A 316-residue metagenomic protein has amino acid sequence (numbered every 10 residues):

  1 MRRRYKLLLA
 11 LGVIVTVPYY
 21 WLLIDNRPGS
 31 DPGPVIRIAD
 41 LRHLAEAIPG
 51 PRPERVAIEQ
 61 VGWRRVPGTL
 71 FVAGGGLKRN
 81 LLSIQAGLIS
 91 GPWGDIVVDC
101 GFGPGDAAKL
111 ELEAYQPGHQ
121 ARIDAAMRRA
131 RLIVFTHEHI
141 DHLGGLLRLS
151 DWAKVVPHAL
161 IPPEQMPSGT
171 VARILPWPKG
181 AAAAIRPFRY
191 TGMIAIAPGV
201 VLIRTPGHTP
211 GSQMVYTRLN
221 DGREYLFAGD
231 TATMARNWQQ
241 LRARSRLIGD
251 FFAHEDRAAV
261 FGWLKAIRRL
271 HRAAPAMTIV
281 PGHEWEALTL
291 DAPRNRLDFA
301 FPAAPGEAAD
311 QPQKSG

Functional and structural regions predicted by a protein language model:
M1-V15: N-terminal Sec-pathway targeting helices
K6, Q120-A121, L132, R223-G316: Cap/insert and terminal regions of metallo-dependent hydrolase folds
I14-V35: Membrane-interface motif at the C-terminal end of an N-terminal transmembrane signal
H43-E46, A121-R122, R128-R129, A153-R204 (+3 more regions): Metallo-beta-lactamase
R65-L132: Pre-active-site segment of Zn-dependent metallo-hydrolases
W93-D95, D221-Y225: Active-site beta-strand-loop-beta-strand hairpin of nuclease catalytic cores that positions key catalytic residues
C100-G103, E138, H208-T209, G229-T231 (+1 more regions): Active-site metal-binding loops of divalent metal-dependent hydrolases
A108-A159, A273-A276: Active-site metal-binding motif and surrounding structural segment of the metallo-beta-lactamase
